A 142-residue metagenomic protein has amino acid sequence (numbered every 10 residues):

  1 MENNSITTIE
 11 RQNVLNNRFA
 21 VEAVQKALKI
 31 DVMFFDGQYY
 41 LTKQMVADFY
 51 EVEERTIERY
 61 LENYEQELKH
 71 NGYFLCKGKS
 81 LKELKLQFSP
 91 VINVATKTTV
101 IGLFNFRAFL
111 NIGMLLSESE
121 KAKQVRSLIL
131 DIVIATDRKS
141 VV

Functional and structural regions predicted by a protein language model:
M1-R59, G78-V142: Positively charged, aromatic-accented nucleic-acid-binding surfaces
Y60, Y64: Residues in the recognition helix of alpha-helical DNA-binding motifs
E67: Conserved phosphoryl-transfer catalytic core
H70-N71: Glycine-centered loop/turn motifs
F74-C76: Charged, alpha-helix-forming regions
